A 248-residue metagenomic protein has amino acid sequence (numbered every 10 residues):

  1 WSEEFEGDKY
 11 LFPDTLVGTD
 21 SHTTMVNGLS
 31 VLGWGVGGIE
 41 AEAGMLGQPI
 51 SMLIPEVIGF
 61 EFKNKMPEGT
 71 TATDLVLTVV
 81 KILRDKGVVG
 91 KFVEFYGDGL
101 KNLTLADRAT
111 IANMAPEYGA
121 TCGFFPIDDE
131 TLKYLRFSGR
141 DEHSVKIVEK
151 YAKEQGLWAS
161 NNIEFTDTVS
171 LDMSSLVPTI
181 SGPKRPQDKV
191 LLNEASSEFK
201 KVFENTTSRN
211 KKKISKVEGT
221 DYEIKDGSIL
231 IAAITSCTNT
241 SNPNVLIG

Functional and structural regions predicted by a protein language model:
W1-G248: Fe-S-dependent hydro-lyases/dehydratases of central metabolism
